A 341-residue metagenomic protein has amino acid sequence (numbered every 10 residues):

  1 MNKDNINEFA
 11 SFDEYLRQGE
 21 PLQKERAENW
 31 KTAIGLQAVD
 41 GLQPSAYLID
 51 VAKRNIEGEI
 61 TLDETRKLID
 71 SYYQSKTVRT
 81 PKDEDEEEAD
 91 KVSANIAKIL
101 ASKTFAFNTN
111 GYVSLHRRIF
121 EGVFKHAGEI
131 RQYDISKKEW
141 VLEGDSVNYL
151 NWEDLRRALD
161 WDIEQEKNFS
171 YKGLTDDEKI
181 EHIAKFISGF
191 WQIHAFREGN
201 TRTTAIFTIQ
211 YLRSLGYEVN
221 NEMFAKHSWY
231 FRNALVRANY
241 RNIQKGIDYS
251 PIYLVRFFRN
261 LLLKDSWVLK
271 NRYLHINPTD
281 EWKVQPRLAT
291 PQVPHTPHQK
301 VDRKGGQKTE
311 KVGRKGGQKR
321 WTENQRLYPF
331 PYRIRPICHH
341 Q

Functional and structural regions predicted by a protein language model:
M1-Q341: FIC/Doc superfamily catalytic core
